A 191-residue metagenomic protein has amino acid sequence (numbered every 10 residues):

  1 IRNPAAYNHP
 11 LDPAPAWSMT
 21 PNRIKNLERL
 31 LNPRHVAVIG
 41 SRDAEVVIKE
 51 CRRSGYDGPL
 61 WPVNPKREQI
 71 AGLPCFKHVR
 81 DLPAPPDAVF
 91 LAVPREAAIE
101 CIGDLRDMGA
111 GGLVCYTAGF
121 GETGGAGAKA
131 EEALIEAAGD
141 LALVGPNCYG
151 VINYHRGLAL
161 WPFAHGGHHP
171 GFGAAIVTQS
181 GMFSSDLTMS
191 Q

Functional and structural regions predicted by a protein language model:
N3, Y7, D12-P15, M19: Short, positively charged and aromatic/hydrophobic N-terminal segments
P15-Q191: Catalytic-core regions of core metabolic enzymes, especially those transforming organic acids/acyl-group intermediates
